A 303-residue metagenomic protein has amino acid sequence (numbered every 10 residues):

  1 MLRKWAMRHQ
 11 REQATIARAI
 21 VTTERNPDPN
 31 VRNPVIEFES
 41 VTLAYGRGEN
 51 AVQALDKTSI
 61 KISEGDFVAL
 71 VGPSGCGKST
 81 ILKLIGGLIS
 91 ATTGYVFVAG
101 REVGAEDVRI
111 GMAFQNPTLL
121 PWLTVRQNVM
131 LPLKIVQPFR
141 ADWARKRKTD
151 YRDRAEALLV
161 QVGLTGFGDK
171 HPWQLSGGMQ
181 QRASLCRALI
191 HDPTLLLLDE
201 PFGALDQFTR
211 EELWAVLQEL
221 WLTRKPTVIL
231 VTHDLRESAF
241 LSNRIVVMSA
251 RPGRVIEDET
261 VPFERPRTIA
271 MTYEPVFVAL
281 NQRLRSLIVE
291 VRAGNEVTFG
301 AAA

Functional and structural regions predicted by a protein language model:
V31-V35, A44-K57: A short, flexible loop at the N-terminus of ABC-type nucleotide-binding domains that lies
A51, E106, R126, V160 (+1 more regions): Signature (C-motif/LSGGQ) region and adjacent switch/coupling loops of ABC-type ATPase nucleotide-binding domains
V71-P73: The feature captures the beta-strand-to-loop junction immediately N-terminal to the Walker
G86: Helix-to-loop junction immediately C-terminal to a conserved catalytic motif
G94-E106: Conserved ABC transporter NBD signature motif
M130, K134-Q137, D142-F167, E219: Conserved ABC ATPase "signature" region
K170-W173, H191: Conserved signature/switch motifs of ABC ATPase nucleotide-binding domains
L196-D199: Catalytic Walker B motif of ABC-type/P-loop ATPase nucleotide-binding domains
